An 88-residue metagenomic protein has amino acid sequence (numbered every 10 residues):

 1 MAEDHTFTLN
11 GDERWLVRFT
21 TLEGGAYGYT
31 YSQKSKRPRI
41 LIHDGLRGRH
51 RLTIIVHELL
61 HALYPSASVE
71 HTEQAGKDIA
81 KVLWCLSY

Functional and structural regions predicted by a protein language model:
M1-R39: Catalytic zinc-binding patch centered on the HExxH motif and its immediate surroundings that defines zinc-dependent
R14, R37-R39, T53, G76-I79: Low-complexity, intrinsically disordered short peptide segments enriched in small/polar/basic residues
T20-E23, D44, T72: Alpha-helical, largely C-terminal catalytic domains that coordinate divalent metal ions via clustered Asp/Glu/His
K34-I54, P65: Short pre-active-site segment immediately N-terminal to the catalytic Zn-binding motif
E58: Walker B catalytic acidic pair
A62: Short alpha-helical functional segments enriched in proximate histidine and acidic residues
S66-Y88: Post-HExxH zinc-binding segment in Zn-dependent metallohydrolases
